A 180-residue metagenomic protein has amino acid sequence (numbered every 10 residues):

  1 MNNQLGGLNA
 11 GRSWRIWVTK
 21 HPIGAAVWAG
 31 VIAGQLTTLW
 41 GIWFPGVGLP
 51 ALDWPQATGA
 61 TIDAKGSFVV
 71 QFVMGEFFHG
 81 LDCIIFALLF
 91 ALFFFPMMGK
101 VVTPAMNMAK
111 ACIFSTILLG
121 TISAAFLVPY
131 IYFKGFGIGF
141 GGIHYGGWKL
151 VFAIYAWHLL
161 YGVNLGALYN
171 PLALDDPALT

Functional and structural regions predicted by a protein language model:
N2-T180: Juxtamembrane/disordered regions of integral membrane proteins
